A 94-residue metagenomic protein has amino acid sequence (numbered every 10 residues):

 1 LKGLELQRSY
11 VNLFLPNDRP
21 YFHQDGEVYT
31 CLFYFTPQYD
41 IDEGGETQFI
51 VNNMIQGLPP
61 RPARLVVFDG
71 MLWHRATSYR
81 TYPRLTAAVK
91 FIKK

Functional and structural regions predicted by a protein language model:
L1-K94: Catalytic core of non-heme Fe(II) oxygenases with the double-stranded beta-helix
